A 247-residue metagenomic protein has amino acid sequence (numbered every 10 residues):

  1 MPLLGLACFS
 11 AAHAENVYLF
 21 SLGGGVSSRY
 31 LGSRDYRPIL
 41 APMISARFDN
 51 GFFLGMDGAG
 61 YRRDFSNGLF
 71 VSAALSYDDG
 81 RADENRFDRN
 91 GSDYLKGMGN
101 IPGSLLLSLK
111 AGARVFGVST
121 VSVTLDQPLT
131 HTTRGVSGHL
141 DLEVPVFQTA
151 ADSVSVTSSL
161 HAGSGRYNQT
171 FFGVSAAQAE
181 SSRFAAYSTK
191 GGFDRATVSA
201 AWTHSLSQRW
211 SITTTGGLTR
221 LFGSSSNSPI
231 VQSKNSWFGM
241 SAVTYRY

Functional and structural regions predicted by a protein language model:
M1-A7: Bacterial N-terminal signal peptides
C8-A14: Sec/Tat signal peptide C-region and signal peptidase I cleavage site
A14-Y61, F70, R81: Short glycine/proline- and aromatic-enriched beta-strand/turn motifs that initiate or cap beta-hairpins
E15-V17, G51, S66-G68, F116-T120 (+4 more regions): Strand-connecting loop/turn motifs
Y18-L22, P42, L54, L69-A73 (+7 more regions): Transmembrane beta-strands of outer-membrane beta-barrel proteins
G23-S27, S76-D78, D126-P128, P145 (+3 more regions): Outer-membrane beta-barrel pore domains and translocons
A41-S45, L142, K234-Y247: Outer-membrane beta-barrel "beta-signal"
M56-S155, G165-K190, S224-S225, I230-S233: Outer-membrane pore/translocation modules
